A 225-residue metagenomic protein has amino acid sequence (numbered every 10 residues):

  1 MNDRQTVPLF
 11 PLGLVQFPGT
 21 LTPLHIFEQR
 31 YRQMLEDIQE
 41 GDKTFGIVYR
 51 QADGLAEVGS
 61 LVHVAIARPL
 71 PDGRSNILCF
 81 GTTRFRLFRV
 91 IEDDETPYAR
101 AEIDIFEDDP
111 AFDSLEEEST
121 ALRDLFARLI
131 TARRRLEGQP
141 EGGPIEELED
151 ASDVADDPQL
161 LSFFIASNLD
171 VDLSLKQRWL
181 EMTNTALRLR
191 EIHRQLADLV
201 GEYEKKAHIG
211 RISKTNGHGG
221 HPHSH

Functional and structural regions predicted by a protein language model:
M1-H225: N-terminal low-complexity, acidic/polar interaction/targeting segments
